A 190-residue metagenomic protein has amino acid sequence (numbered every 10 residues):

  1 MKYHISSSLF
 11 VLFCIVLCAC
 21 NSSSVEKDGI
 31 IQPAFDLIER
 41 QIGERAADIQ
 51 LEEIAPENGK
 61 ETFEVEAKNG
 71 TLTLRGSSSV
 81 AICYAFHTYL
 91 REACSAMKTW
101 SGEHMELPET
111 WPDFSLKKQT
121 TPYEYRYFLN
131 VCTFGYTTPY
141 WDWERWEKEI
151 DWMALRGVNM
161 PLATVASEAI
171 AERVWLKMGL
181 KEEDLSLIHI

Functional and structural regions predicted by a protein language model:
M1-L9: Bacterial N-terminal signal peptides that target proteins for export
F10-C14: Hydrophobic helical h-region of N-terminal Sec-dependent signal peptides in bacterial secretory/periplasmic proteins
C18-A19: C-terminal motif of bacterial Sec signal peptides marking the signal peptidase cleavage site
G29-P33, L37, I54-G59, K68-I188: Feature activates predominantly on carbohydrate-active enzymes
E39-E44: Glycine-centered helix-coil hinge/cap
Q50-L51: Extracytoplasmic soluble-region selector
